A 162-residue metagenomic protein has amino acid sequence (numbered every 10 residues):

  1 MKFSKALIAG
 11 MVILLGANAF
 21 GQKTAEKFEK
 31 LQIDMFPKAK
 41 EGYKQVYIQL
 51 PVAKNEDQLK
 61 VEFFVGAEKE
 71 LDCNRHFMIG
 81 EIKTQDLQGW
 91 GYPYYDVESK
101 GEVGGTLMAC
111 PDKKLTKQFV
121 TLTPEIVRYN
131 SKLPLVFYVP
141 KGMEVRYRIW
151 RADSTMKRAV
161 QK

Functional and structural regions predicted by a protein language model:
M1-I8: Bacterial N-terminal signal peptides that target proteins for export
I8-A9, A19: Cleavable N-terminal signal peptides
G10, Y43-Q45, Y92, K132-L135: Short, surface-exposed beta-edge/turn micro-motifs
K23-K83: N-terminal, charge-rich interaction modules
K40-G42, N55, G89, Y129-S131 (+1 more regions): Solvent-exposed loop and beta-edge segments used for protein-protein assembly and interaction
E56-T123, V127: Mature extracytoplasmic domains of secretory-pathway proteins
R128-K162: C-terminal partner/receptor-binding element of secreted or periplasmic proteins
